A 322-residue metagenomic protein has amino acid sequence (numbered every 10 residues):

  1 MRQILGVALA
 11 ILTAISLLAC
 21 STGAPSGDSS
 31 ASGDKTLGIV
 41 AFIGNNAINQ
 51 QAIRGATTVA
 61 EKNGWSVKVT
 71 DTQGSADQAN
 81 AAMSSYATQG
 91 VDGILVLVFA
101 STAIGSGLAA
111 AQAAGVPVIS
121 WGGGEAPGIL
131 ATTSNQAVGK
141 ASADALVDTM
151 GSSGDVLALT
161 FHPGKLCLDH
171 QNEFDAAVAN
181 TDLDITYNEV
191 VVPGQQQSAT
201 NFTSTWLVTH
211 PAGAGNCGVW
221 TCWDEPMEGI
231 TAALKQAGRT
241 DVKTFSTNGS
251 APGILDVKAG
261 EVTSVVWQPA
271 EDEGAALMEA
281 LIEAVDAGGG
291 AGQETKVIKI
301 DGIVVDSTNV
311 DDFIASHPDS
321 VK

Functional and structural regions predicted by a protein language model:
M1-T36, E61, A109-V116, D312 (+1 more regions): Short, low-complexity disordered leader/linker segments with a strong preference for bacterial N-terminal type II
G33-K35, A177-N180, P269-K322: Hinge/cleft segment of the Venus flytrap/periplasmic-binding protein
D34-V59, N63, K68-A81, L97-S101 (+4 more regions): Extracytoplasmic "Venus flytrap"
G38-A41, V91-V98, P117-W121, L157-A158 (+3 more regions): Periplasmic-binding protein-like
I48-N63, V138-S142, K165-I185, S198 (+3 more regions): Short, solvent-exposed amphipathic alpha-helices that sit in or adjacent to ligand/effector-binding or catalytic
S66, S101-A137, A145-D148, D155 (+3 more regions): Flexible loop/hinge segments that line or gate small-molecule binding clefts
A79, L130-V156, L168-D169, Q196-F202 (+2 more regions): Hydrophobic alpha-helical segments within soluble ligand-binding/sensing domains
V96-Q112, F174, V192-L255: Hydrophobic alpha-helical
